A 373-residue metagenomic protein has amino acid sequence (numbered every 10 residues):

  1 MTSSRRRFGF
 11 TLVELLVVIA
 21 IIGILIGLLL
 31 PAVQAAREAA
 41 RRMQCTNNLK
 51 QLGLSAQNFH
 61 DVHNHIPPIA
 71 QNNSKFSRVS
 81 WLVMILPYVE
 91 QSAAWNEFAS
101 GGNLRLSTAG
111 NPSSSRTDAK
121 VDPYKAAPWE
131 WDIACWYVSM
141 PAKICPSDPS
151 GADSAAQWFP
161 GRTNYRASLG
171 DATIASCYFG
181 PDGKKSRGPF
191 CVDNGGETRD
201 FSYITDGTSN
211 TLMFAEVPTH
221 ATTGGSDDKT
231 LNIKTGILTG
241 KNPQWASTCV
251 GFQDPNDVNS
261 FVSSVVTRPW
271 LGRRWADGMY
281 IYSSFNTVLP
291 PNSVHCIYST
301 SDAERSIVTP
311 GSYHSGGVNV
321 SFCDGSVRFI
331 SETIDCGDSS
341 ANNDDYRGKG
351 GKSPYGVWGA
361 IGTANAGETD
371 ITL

Functional and structural regions predicted by a protein language model:
M1-R5: N-terminal secretory signal peptides that target proteins for export/translocation
R7-R41, C45, Q51: N-terminal single-pass transmembrane signal-anchor helix
A35-L373: Internal low-complexity, small-residue/proline-rich segments
